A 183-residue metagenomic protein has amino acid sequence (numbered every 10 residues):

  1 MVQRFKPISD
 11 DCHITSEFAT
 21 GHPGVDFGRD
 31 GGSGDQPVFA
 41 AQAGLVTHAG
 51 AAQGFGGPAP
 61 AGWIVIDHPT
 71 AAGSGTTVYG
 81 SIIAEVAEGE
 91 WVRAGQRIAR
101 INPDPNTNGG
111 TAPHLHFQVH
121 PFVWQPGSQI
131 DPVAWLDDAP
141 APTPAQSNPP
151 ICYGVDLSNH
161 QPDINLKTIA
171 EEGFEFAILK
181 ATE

Functional and structural regions predicted by a protein language model:
M1-I8, P23, G31-S33, A72-G75 (+2 more regions): Acidic, glycine-rich catalytic/binding loops that coordinate metals and/or anionic ligands
V2-F5, A19-G56: Short, glycine/small-residue-enriched coil/turn segments at secondary-structure junctions
G21, A52-F55, A71-G73, E85 (+6 more regions): Solvent-exposed loop/turn segments at secondary-structure junctions within structured extracellular/periplasmic domains
V38, V46, V92-A99: Generic structural signal for buried aliphatic residues
A40-E85, N102-Q118: Zn2+-dependent peptidoglycan hydrolase active-site motif and core
A145-E175, K180: Boundary/entry segment of secreted carbohydrate-active catalytic domains
